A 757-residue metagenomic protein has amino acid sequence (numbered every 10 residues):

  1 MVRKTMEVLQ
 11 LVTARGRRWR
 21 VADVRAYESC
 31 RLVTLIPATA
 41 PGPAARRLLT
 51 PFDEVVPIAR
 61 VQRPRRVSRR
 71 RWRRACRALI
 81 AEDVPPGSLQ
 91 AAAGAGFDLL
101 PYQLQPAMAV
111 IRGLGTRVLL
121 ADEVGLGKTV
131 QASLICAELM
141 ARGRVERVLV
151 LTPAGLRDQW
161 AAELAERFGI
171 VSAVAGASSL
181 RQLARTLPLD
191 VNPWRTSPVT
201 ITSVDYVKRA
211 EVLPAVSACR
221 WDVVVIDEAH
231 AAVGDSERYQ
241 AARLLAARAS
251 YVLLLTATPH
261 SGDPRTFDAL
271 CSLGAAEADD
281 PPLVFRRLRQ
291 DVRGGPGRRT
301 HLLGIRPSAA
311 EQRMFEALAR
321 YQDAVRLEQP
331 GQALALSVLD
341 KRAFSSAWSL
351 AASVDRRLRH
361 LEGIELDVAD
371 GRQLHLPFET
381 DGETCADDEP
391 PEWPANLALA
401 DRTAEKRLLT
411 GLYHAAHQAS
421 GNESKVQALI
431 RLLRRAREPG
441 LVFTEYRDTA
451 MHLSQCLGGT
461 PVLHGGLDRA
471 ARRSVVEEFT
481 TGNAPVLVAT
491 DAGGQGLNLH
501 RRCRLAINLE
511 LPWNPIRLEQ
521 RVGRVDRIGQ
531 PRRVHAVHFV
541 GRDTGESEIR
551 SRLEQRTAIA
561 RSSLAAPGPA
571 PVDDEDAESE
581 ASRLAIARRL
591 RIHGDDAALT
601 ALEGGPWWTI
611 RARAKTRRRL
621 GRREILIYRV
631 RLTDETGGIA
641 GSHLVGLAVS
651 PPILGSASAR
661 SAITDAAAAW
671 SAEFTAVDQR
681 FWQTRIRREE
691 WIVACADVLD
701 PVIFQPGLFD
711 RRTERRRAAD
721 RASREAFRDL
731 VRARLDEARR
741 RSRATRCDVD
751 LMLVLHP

Functional and structural regions predicted by a protein language model:
M1, R17, Q322-L336, D340 (+4 more regions): Charged, non-catalytic accessory extensions
R15-P51: Basic/aromatic-rich interaction segments and small domains that mediate binding to polyanionic partners
A45-R77, A81-M108, G115-T116, K128-S133 (+3 more regions): SF2 helicase/translocase NTPase motor core, specifically the RecA-like lobe 1 inter-motif segment between Walker
D122-E123, D227-E228, L509: Walker B catalytic acidic pair
L189-D190, R195-T196, T200-W221, A231-F378 (+2 more regions): Inter-lobe coupling linker of SF2 helicases/translocases
R209-A210, G262-D263, A450-M451, V488-C503 (+1 more regions): SF2 helicase motor core recognition
R220, T266-A269, N498-E510, H535-H538: A short beta-strand element within the Helicase C-terminal
V525-R552: Conserved segment of the helicase C-terminal RecA-like domain
